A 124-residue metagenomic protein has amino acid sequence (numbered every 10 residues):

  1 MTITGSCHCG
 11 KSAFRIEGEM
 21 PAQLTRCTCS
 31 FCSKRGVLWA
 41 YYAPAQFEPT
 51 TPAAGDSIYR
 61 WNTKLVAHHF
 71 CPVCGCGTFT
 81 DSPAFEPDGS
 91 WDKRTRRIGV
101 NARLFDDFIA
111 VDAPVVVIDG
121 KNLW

Functional and structural regions predicted by a protein language model:
M1-S6, K11-W124: A short Gly-Trp-Pro
